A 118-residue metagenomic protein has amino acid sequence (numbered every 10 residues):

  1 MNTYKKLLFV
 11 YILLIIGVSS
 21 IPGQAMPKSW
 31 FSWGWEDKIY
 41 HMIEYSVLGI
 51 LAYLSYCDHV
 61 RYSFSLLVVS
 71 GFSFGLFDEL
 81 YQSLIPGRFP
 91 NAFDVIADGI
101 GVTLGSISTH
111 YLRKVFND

Functional and structural regions predicted by a protein language model:
M1-L54, L67: "…centered on the first transmembrane helix and the immediately adjacent amphipathic helix/loop
M1-T3, Y56-Y62, V115-D118: Membrane-interface helix-boundary motifs at transmembrane edges
V10-S19, L66-S83, G99: Small-polar-interrupted transmembrane alpha-helices in polytopic inner-membrane proteins
V18-I21, Y56, L84-I85, I107 (+2 more regions): Helix-loop junctions at the membrane-solvent interface of multi-pass transporters, primarily the C-terminal
K28-G34, F77-I100: Interfacial helix-loop-helix junctions of multi-pass membrane proteins
E44-H59, G101-R113: Membrane-interfacial alpha-helical segments at the cytosolic side of multi-pass membrane proteins
A52-F72: Post-HEXXH active-site segment of zinc metalloproteases
